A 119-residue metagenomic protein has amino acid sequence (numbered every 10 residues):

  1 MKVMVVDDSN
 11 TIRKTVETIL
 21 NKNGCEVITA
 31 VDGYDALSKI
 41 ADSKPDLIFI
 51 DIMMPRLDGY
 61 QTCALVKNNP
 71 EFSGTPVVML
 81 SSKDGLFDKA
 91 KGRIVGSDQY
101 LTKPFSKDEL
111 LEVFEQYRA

Functional and structural regions predicted by a protein language model:
K14-K22: Charged docking surfaces used in two-component/phosphorelay signaling
G24-V31, K39, L101: Short hydrophobic/Thr-rich beta-strand motif most characteristic of the beta2 strand and flanking loop of CheY-like
S43-F49: Active-site beta3 strand of CheY-like receiver
M54: Receiver (REC) domain active-site loop signature in two-component systems and cognate sites in sensor histidine kinases
F105-F114: C-terminal output helix
